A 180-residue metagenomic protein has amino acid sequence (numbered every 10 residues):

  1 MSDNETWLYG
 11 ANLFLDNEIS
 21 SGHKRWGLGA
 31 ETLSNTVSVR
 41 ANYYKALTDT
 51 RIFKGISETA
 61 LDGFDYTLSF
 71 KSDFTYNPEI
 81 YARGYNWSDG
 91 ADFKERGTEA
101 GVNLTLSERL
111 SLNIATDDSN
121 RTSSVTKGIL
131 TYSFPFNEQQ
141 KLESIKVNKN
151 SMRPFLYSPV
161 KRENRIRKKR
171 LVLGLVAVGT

Functional and structural regions predicted by a protein language model:
M1, L13, L28-T32, Y43 (+3 more regions): Residues on the lipid-exposed face of transmembrane beta-strands in outer-membrane beta-barrel proteins
M1-E18: Outer membrane beta-barrel translocator domains of Type V secretion systems
N4-L8, T32-S38, D73-N77, S107-R109: Strand-connecting loop/turn motifs
W7, G22-W26, L33-N35, E58-F64 (+2 more regions): Residues that define the transmembrane beta-barrel architecture of outer-membrane proteins
A11-L13, A30, V39-A41, I80-A82 (+1 more regions): Membrane-embedded beta-strand positions of outer-membrane beta-barrel proteins
N17-E18, N86-S88: Short histidine/acidic/glycine/proline-rich micro-motifs that form metal- and phosphate-coordinating active-site loops
V37-T50: Long, charge-dense
L47-Y81, W87-D92, T105-T180: Flexible, glycine-rich linker and terminal segments associated with outer-membrane beta-barrel/transport systems
